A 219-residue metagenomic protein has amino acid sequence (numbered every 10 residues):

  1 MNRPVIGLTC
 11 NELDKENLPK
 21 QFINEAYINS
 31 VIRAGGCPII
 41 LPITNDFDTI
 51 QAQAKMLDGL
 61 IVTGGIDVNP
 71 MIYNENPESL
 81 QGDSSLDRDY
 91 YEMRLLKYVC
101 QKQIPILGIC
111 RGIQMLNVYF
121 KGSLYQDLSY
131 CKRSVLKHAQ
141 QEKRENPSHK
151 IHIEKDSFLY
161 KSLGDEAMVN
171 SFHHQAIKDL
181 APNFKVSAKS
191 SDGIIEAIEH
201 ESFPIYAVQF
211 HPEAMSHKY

Functional and structural regions predicted by a protein language model:
M1-L107, N117-Y119, Y125, S129-S162 (+5 more regions): N-terminal beta1-alpha1 cap of cysteine-dependent amidohydrolase-like domains
C110: Conserved G/P- and acidic residue-centered "switch" motifs that form tight phosphate/ATP-binding loops in soluble
I113-M115: Hydrophobic, aromatic-enriched interface-forming segments
N183, E201-I205: Beta-strand-turn-beta hairpins that frame and shape the catalytic cleft of phosphate-ester-processing enzymes
V186: Condensing-enzyme catalytic core mediating Claisen C-C bond formation in acyl metabolism
I194-E201: Short, surface-exposed beta-strand/loop micro-motifs that present aromatic residues
